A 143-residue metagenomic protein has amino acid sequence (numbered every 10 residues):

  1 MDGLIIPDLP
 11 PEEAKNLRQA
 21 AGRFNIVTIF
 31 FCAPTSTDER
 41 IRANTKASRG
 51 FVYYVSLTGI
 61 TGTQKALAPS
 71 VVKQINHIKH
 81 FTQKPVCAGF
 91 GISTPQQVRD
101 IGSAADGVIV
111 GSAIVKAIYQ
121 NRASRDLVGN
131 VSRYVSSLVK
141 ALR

Functional and structural regions predicted by a protein language model:
M1-G3, A20-I29, A47-Y54, A104-G107: Glycine-enriched alpha-helix->loop->beta-strand junction motifs that scaffold or abut catalytic
G3-I5, P10, Y54-G62, G91 (+1 more regions): Glycine-rich phosphate-binding active-site loops on the catalytic face of alpha/beta enzymes
I5-R23, T37-R42, T61-N76, P95-V98 (+1 more regions): Active-site-adjacent beta->alpha loops and helix N-cap segments on the catalytic face of soluble alpha/beta enzymes
R18-G22, V72-T82, V135-R143: Surface-exposed amphipathic alpha-helices with a cationic face
A21-F31, K79-G89: Short beta-strand/loop segments at the ligand-binding rim of alpha/beta enzyme cores
V27-R42, V55-K65, F81, S136-R143: Short, basic, helix/turn surface patches
S36-K46, A88, I92-V108: Catalytic cores of alpha/beta
V115-R143: C-terminal helical cap(s) of enzyme catalytic domains, especially alpha/beta-barrels
